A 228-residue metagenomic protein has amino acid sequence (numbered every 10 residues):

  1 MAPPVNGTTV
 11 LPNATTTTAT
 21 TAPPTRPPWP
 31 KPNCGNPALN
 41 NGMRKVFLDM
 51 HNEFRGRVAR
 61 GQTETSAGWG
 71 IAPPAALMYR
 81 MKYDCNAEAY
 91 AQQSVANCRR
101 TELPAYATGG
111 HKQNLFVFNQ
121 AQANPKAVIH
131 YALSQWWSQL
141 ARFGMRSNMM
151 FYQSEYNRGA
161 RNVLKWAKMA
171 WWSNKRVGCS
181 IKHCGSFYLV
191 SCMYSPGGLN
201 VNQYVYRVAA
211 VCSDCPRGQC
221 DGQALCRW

Functional and structural regions predicted by a protein language model:
M1-W228: Mature extracellular or exoplasmic CAP/SCP-family domains and secreted bioactive peptides
